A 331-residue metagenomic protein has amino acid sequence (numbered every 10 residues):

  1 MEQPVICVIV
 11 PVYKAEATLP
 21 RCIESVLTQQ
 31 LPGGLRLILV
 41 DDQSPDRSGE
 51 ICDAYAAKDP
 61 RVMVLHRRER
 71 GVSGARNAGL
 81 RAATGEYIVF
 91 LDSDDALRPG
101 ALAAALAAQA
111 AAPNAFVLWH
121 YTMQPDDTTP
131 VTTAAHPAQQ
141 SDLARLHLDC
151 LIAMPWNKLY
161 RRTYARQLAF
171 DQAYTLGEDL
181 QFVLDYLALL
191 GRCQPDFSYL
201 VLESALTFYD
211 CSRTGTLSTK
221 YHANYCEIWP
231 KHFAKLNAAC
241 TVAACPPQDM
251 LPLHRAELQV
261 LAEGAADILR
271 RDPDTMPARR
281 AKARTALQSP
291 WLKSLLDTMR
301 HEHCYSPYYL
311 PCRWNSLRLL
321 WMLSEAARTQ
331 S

Functional and structural regions predicted by a protein language model:
K14-T28: Short, well-formed alpha-helical segments that are part of the catalytic scaffolds of diverse glycosyltransferases
D41-E50: A conserved acidic beta->alpha catalytic loop
R67-A83: Glycine-rich, basic loop-to-helix element that forms the pyrophosphate-binding segment of sugar-nucleotide handling
I88: Short aromatic/hydrophobic "clamp" motif used to bind/position activated sugar donors
R98-Y174: Flexible acidic/His/Gly-enriched loops in nucleotide-sugar-dependent glycosyltransferase catalytic domains
L143-A223: Conserved nucleotide-sugar donor-binding catalytic segment
S204-R213, S218-Q248, G264, R271-K293: Catalytic core of nucleotide-sugar-dependent glycosyltransferases
D267-S331: Membrane-interface aromatic/basic loop that binds lipid-linked glycans or pyrophosphate carriers, typified by
